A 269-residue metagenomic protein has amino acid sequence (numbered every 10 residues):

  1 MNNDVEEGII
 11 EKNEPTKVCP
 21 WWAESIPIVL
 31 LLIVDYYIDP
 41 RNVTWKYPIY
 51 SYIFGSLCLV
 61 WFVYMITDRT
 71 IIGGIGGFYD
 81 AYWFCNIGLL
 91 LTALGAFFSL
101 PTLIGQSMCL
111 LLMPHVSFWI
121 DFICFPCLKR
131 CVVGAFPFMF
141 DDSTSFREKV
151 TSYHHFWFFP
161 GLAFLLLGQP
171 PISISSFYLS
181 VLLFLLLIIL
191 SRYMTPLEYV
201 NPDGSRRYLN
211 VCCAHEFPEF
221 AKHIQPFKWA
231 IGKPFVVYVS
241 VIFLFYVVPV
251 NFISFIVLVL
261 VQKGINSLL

Functional and structural regions predicted by a protein language model:
M1-C19, A23-Y36, S267-L269: Transit-peptide-like, low-complexity N-terminal presequences and other terminal intrinsically disordered regions
T16-I28, T44-C58, F78-C85, T102-P114 (+3 more regions): Transmembrane alpha-helices of multi-pass eukaryotic membrane proteins
E24-Y36, S56-V63, L182-M194, V247-I256: Hydrophobic core of alpha-helical transmembrane segments in multi-pass integral membrane proteins
I28-L32, C58-M65, C85-G95, L111-P114 (+1 more regions): Hydrophobic, membrane-inserted alpha-helices
V34-Y52, V63-Y82, G95-S107, C124-C127 (+3 more regions): Membrane-lumen (extracellular) interface motif
G105-L186: Membrane-proximal helix-loop-helix units in multi-pass membrane proteins
F140-D141, E148, I189, Y193-Y246: Membrane-interfacial catalytic/cofactor-binding modules of polytopic membrane enzymes
V239-N266: Long, repeat-rich segments with strong aromatic
